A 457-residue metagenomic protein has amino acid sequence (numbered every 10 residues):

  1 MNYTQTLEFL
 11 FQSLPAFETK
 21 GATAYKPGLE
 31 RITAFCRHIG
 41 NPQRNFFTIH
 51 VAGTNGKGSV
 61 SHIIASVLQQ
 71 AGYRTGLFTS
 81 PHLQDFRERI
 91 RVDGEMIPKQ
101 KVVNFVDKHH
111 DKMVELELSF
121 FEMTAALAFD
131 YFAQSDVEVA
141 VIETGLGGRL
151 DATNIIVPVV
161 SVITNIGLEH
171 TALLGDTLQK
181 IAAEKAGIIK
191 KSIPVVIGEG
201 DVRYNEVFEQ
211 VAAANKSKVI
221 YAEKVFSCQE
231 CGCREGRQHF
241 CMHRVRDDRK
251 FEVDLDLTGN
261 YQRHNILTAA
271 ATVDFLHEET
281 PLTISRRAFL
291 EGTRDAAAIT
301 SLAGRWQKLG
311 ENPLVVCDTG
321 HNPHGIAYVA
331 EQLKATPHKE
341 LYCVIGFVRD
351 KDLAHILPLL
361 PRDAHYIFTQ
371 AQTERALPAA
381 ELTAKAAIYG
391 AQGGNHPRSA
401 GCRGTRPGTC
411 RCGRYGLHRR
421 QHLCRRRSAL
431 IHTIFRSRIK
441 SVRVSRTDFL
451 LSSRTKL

Functional and structural regions predicted by a protein language model:
M1-G53, V60-H62, S66-A71: Short functional linear segments
A22-L29, T33-F46, Q70-I156, A172-L174 (+1 more regions): ATP-dependent carboxylate-amine ligase catalytic core
T124-L173, N205-E252: Extended acidic/charged loop-beta regions that coordinate divalent cations and stabilize anionic phosphate/carboxylate
V139-T144, D151-V162, I166-H170, T177-K180 (+1 more regions): Nucleotide phosphate-binding/pyrophosphate-handling subdomain across enzymes that bind or process nucleotide phosphates
G198-E199, A213-C233, L255-G259, I284 (+4 more regions): Beta-strand->loop->alpha-helix junctions that form or flank phosphate-binding loops in nucleotide-handling enzymes
D201-Q210, A214-I220, G236, L314-C317 (+2 more regions): C-terminal helical cap/extension that packs against the catalytic core of soluble nucleotide-cofactor enzymes
C402-T433: A glycine-rich beta-strand to alpha-helix segment that forms a phosphate/ribose-binding loop at ligand/cofactor sites
S441-L450: Intrinsically disordered, low-complexity segments enriched in serine/proline and basic residues
